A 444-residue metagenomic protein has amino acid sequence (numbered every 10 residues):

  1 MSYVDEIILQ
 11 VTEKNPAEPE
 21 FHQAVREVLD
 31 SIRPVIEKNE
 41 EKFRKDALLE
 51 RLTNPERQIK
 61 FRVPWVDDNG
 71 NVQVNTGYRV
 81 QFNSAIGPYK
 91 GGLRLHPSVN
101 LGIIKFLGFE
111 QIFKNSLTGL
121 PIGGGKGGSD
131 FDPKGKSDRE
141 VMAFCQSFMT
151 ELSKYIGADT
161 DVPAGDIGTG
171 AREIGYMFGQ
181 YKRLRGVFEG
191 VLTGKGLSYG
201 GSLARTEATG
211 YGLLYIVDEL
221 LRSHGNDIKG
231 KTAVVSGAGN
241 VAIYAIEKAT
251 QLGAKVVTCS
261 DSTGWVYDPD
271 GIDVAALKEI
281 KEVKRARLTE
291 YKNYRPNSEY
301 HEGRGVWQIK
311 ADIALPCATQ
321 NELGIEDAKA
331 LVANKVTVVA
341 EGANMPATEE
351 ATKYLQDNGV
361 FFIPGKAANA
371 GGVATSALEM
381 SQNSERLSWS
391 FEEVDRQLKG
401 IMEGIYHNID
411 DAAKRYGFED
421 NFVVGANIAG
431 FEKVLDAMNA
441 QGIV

Functional and structural regions predicted by a protein language model:
S2-A24, L220, V332-V444: Adenosine-phosphate binding glycine-rich loop
P19-H22, K38-K45, G119, I156-G165 (+4 more regions): Flexible, glycine/charged-enriched surface loops at secondary-structure junctions
E41-N71: Structured beta-strand/loop patches that form or line metal/cofactor-binding pockets in enzymes
I59-I122, K126, D130: Phosphate-interaction motifs
H96, N115-K229: Glycine/serine-rich phosphate-binding loop and adjoining beta1-alpha1 elements at the start of nucleotide-handling
T193-G196, G201-K310: Glycine-rich phosphate/diphosphate-binding loop of Rossmann-like nucleotide-binding domains
G264-F362, A367: Rossmann-like adenosine-cofactor binding region
